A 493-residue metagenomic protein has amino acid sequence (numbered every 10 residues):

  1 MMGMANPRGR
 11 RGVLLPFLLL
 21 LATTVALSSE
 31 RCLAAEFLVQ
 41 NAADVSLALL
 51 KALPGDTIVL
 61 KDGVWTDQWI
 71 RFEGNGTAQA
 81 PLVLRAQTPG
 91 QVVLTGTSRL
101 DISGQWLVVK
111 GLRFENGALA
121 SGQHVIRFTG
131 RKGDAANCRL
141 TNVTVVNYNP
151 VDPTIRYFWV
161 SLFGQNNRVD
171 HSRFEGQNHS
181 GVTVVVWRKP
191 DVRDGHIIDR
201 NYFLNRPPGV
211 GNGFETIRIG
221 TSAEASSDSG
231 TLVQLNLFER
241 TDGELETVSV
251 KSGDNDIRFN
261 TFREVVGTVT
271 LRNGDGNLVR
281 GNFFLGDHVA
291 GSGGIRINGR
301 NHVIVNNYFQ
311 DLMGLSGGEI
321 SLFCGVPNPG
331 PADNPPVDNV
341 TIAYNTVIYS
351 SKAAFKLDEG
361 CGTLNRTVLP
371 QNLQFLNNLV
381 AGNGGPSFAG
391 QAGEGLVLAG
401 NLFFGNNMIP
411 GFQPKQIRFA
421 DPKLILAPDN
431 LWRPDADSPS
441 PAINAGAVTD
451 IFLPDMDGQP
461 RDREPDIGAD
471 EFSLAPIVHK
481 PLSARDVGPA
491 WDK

Functional and structural regions predicted by a protein language model:
M1-R11: N-terminal secretory signal peptides that target proteins for export/translocation
L15-A26: Bacterial N-terminal signal peptides
S28, C32-A35: Boundary at the C-terminal end of the N-terminal hydrophobic targeting segment
A35-D67, R71, S440, D462 (+1 more regions): Acidic Gly/Asp/Thr-rich repetitive segments characteristic of extracellular carbohydrate-active and adhesion proteins
F37, P54-D62, T66-V93, L100-G111 (+1 more regions): Beta-solenoid repeat scaffold
G63-W65, T88-G90, M408, A447-D450 (+1 more regions): Acidic glycine-/aspartate-rich tracts in secreted/extracellular proteins
D67-R71, G96-S103, E115-T141, V145-K415 (+1 more regions): Glycine- and acidic/polar-rich repeat regions and solenoidal domains
L431-K493: Surface beta-loop-beta hairpin patches that serve as ligand-binding interfaces in beta-rich domains
